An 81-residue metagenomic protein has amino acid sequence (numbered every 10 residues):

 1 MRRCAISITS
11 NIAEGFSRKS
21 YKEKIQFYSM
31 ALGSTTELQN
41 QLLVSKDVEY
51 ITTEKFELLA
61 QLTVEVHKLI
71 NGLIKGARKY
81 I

Functional and structural regions predicted by a protein language model:
R2-I81: Amphipathic alpha-helical assembly/interaction segments
